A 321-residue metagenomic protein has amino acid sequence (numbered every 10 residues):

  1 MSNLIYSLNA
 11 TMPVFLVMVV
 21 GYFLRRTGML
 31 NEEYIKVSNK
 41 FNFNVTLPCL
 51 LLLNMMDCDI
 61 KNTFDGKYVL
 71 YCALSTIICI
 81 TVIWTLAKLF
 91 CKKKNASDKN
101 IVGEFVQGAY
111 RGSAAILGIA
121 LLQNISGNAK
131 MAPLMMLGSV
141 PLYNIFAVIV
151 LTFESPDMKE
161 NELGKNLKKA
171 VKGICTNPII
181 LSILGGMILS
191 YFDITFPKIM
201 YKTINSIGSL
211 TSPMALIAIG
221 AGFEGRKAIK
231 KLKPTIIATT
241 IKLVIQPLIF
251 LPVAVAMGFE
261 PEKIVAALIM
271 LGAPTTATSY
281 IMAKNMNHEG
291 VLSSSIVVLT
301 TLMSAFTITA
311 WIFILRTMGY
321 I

Functional and structural regions predicted by a protein language model:
M1-I321: Alpha-helical transmembrane segments of multi-pass small-molecule/ion transporters
